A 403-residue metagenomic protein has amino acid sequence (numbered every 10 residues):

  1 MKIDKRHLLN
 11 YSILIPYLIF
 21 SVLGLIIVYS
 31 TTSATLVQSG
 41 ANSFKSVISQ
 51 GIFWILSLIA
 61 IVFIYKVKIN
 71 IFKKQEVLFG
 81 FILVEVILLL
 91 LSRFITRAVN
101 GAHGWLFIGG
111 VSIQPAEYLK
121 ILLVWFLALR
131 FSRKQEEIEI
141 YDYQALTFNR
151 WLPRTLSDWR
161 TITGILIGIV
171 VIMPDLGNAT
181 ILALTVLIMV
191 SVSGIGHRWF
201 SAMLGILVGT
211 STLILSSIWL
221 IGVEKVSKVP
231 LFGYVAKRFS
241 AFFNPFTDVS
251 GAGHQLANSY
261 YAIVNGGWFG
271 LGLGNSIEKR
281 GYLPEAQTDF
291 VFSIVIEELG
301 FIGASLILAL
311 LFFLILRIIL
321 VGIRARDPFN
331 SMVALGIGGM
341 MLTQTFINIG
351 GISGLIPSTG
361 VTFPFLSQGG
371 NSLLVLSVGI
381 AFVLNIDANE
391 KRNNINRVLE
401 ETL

Functional and structural regions predicted by a protein language model:
K2-S12, I26-M173, I349, S353-T359 (+2 more regions): Membrane-helix boundary/helix-loop-helix interface segments in multi-pass membrane proteins
I52-A60, E298-I318: Hydrophobic alpha-helical transmembrane segments
W54, L58, Y118-A128, L182-V186 (+4 more regions): Alpha-helical transmembrane segments of multi-pass membrane proteins
I59-N70, L127-E136, L187-G196, F313-G322 (+1 more regions): Structural signal for the C-terminal ends of transmembrane alpha-helices and the immediately following loop
V77-G80, R160-G168, L176-E224: Hydrophobic alpha-helical segments of polytopic membrane proteins
V99, M203-F301: Hydrophobic, glycine- and aromatic-enriched re-entrant/interface helices and adjoining loop segments
T180, L184-W199, I277-G300, G360-L374: Interfacial segments of multi-pass membrane proteins
L320-T359: Loop-to-helix entry and N-terminal half of a specific, functionally important transmembrane alpha helix in multi-pass
